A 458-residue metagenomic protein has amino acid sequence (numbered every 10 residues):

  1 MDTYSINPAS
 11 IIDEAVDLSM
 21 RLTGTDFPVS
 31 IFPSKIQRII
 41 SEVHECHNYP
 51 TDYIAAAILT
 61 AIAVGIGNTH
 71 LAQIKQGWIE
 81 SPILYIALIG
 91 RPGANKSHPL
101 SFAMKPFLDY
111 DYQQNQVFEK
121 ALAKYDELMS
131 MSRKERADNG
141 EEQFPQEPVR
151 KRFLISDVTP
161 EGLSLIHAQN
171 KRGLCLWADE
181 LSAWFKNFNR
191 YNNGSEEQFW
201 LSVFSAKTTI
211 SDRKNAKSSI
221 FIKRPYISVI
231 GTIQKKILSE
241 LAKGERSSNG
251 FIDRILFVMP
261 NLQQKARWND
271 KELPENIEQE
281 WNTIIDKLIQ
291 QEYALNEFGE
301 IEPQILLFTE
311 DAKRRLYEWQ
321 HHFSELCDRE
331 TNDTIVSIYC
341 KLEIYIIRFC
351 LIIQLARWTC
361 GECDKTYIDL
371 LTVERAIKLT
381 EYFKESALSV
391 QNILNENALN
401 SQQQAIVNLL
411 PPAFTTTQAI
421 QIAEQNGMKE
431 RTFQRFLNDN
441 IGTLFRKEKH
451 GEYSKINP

Functional and structural regions predicted by a protein language model:
D2-P458: Phosphate-handling catalytic cores of nucleic-acid transaction enzymes
